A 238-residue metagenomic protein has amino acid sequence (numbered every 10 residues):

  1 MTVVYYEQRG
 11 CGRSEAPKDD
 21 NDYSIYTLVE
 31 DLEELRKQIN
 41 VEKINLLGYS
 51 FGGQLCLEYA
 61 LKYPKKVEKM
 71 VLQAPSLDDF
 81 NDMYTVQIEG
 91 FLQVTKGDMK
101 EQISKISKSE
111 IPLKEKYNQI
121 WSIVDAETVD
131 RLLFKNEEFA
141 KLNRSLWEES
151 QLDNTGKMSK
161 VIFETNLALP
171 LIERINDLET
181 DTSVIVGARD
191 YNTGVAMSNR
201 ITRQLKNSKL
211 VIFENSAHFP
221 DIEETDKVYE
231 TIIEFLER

Functional and structural regions predicted by a protein language model:
M1-E15: Conserved alpha/beta-hydrolase
Y26-I44: Conserved acidic catalytic loop of the alpha/beta-hydrolase fold
E42-Y84: Conserved hydrolase catalytic core segment
M70-E110: Flexible "cap/lid" loop of the alpha/beta hydrolase fold
S107-M158, T165, R174: Conserved alpha/beta-hydrolase catalytic His-Asp/Glu region
L178, V184-V186: Short beta-strand/loop motif that positions the catalytic acidic residue of the alpha/beta-hydrolase fold
R189-T193: Acidic catalytic loop of the alpha/beta-hydrolase fold
S208-R238: Catalytic active-site module of serine/aspartate enzymes centered on a nucleophile-bearing elbow/loop
